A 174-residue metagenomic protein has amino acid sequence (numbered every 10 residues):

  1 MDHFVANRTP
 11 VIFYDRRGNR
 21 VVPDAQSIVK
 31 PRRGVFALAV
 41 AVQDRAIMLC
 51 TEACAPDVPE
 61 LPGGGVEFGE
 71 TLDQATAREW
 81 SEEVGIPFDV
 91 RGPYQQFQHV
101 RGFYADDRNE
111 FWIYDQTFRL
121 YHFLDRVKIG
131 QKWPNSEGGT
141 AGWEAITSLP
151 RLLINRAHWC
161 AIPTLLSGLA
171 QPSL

Functional and structural regions predicted by a protein language model:
M1-L38: Acidic, metal-coordinating catalytic segment for phosphate/diphosphate chemistry, firing primarily on the Nudix
G18-I28, V100-R108, I154-A157, A161 (+1 more regions): Class I (Rossmann-like) S-adenosyl-L-methionine-dependent methyltransferase catalytic domain, capturing the SAM-binding
K30-R32, V42, I113-Y114, S136-G138 (+1 more regions): A generic fold-level signal
F36-V40, A46-M48, F118: Residues embedded in well-ordered beta-strands
L38-A39, L120-L124, G142-A145: Short, well-ordered beta-strand micro-motif
Q43-I86: Conserved Nudix-box catalytic region and its N-terminal flanking loop in Nudix hydrolases and closely related
P56-P59, G130-L174: Nudix hydrolase/Nudix homology domain
G85-I129: Active-site segment of metal-dependent pyrophosphate-handling enzymes, primarily the Nudix hydrolase catalytic core
